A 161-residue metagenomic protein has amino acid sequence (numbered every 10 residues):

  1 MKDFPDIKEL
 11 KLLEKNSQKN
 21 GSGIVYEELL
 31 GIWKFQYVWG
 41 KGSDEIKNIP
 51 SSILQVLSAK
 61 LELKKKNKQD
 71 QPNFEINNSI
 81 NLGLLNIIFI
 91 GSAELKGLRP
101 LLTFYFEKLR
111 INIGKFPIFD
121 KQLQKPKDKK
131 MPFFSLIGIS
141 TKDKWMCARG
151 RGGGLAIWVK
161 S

Functional and structural regions predicted by a protein language model:
M1-S161: Soluble ligand-binding/transfer domains with enclosed cavities or grooves
